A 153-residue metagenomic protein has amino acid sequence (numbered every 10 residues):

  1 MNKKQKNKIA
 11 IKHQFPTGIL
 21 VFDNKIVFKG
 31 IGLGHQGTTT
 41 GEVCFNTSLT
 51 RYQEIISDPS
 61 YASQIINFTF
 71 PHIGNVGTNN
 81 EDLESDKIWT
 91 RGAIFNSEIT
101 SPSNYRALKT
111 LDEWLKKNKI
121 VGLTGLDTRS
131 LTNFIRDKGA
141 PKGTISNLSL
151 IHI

Functional and structural regions predicted by a protein language model:
M1-K4: Intrinsically disordered, compositionally biased charged tails
K6-W114, L131-T132: Phosphate-interaction motifs
N80-L83, I145, S149: Residues at secondary-structure transition points
T110-G125, S130-L131, R136, A140-T144 (+1 more regions): Conserved, well-structured core segments that form or line functional sites
I151-I153: Conserved small/polar residues in nucleotide/adenosyl-binding loops
